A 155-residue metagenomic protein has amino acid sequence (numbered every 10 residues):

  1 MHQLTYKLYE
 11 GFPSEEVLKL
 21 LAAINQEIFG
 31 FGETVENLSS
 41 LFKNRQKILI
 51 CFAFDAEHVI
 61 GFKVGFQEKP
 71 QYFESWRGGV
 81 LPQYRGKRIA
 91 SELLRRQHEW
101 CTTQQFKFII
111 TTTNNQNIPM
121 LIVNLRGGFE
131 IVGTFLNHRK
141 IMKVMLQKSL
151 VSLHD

Functional and structural regions predicted by a protein language model:
M1-E15, S149-D155: Conserved N-terminal entry element of GNAT/NAT acetyltransferase domains
L8-Y72, W76, L81: Acetyl-CoA-dependent GNAT
N25, K63, S75, L94-Q97 (+3 more regions): Polar/charged side chains located within well-ordered beta-strands of beta-rich proteins
Q71, K107, E130: Short acidic/polar active-site loop segments enriched in Thr and Asp
V80, G86-E99, I122, R126: Conserved acetyl-CoA-binding loop-helix of GNAT-fold acetyltransferases
C101-T113: Conserved GNAT acetyl-CoA-binding A-motif
I110-N114, L125-M145: Conserved catalytic-core motifs of GNAT/GCN5-like acyltransferases
